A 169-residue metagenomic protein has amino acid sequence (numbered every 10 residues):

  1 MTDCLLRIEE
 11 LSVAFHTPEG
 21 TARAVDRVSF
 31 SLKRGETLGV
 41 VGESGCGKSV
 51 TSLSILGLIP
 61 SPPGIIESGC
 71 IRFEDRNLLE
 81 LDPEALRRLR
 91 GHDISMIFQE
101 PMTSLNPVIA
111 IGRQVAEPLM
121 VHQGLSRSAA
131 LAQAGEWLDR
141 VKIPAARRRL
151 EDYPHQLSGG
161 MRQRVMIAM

Functional and structural regions predicted by a protein language model:
M1-M169: ABC transporter nucleotide-binding domains
